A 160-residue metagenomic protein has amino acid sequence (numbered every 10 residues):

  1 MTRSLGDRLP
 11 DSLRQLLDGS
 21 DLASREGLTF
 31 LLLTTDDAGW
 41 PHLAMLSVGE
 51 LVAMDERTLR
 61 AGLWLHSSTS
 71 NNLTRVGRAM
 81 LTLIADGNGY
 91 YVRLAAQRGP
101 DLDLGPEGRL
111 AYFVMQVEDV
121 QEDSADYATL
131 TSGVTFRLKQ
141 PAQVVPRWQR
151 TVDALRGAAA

Functional and structural regions predicted by a protein language model:
M1-A160: Binding-site signature for planar aromatic cofactors or substrates
